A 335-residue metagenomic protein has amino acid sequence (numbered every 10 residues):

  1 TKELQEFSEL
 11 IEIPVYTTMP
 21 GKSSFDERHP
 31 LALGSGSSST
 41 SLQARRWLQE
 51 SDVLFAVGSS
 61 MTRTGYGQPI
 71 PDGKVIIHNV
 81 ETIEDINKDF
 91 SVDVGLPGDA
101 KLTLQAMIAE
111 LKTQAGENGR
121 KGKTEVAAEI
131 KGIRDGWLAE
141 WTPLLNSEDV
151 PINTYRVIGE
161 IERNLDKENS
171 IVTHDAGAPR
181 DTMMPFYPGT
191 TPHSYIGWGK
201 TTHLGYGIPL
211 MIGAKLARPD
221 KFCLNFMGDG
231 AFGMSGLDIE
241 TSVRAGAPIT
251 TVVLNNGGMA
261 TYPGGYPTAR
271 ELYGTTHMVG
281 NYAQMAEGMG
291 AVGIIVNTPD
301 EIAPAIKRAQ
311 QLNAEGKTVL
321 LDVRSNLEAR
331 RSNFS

Functional and structural regions predicted by a protein language model:
L4, K131-P209, A214: Active-site diphosphate/adenylate-binding microenvironment
Q5-E12, Y66-E84, P192, N333-S335: A short, gly/pro- and small-residue-rich
E12-M19, I77-V80, T251-L254: Short internal beta-strands
G21-E129, Y266, A309: Glycine-rich, acidic loop regions that bind phosphate or pyrophosphate groups
L33-S35, S39-T40, I86-V94, H193-G197 (+3 more regions): Short beta-alpha connecting loops at secondary-structure transitions that line or flank enzyme active sites
Q43-V53, G58-T62, A178-G257: Thiamine diphosphate
E50-S51, T103, A109-T113, Y266-K307: Conserved thiamine diphosphate
Q284, P299-I302, K307-S335: Glycine/aspartate-rich loop-and-adjacent alpha/beta segment that forms the canonical ThDP
